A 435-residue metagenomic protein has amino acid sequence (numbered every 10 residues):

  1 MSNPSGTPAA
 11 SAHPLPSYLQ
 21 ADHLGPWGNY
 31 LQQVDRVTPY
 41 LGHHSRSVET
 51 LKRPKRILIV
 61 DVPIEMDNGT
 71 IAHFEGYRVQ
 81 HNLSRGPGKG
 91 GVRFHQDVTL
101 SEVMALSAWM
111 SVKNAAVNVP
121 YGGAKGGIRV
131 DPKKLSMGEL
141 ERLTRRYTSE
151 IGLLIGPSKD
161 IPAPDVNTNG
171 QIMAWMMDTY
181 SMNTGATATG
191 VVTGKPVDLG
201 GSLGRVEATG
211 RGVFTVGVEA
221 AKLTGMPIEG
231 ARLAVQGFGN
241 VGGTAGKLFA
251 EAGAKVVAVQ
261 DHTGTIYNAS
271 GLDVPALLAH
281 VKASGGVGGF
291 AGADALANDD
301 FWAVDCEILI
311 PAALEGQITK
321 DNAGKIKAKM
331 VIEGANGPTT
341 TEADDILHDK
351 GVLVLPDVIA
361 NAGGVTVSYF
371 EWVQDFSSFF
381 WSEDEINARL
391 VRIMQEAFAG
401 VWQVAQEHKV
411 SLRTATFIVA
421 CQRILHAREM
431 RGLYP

Functional and structural regions predicted by a protein language model:
S17-D61: Short, Gly/Pro- and small/polar-rich lid/capping loops
Y18-G25, L41, A220-A221, K325-P435: Adenosine-phosphate binding glycine-rich loop
H44-T50, N118, I155-P164, A186-G190 (+3 more regions): Flexible, glycine/charged-enriched surface loops at secondary-structure junctions
I59-P132: Glycine-rich, N-terminal phosphate-binding loop and its surrounding beta-alpha-beta segment
H95, A115-E229: Glycine/serine-rich phosphate-binding loop and adjoining beta1-alpha1 elements at the start of nucleotide-handling
K195-P196, G201-D305: Glycine-rich phosphate/diphosphate-binding loop of Rossmann-like nucleotide-binding domains
G264-V354: Rossmann-like adenosine-cofactor binding region
